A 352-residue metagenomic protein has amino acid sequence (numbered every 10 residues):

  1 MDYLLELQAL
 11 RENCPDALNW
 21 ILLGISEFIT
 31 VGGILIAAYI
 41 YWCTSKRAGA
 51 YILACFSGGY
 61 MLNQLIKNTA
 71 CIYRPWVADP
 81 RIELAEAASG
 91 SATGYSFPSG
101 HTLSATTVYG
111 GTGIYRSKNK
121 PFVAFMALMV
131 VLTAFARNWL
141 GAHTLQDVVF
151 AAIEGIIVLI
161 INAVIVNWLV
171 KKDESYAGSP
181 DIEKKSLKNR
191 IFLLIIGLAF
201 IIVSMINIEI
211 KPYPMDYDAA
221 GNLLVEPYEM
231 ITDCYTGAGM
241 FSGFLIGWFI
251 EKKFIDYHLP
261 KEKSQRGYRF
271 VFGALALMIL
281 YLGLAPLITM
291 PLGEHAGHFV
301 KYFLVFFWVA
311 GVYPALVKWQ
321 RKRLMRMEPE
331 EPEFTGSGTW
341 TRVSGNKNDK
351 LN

Functional and structural regions predicted by a protein language model:
M1-G33, N63-G94, M215-Y235, I255 (+3 more regions): N-terminal transmembrane-helix/juxtamembrane module of multi-pass inner/ER membrane proteins
L10, Y39-I40, I66, T112: Broad structural signal for hydrophobic residues in well-ordered alpha-helices, predominantly aliphatic
I21-S26, L53, S99, V149 (+1 more regions): Hydrophobic alpha-helical transmembrane segments of multi-pass membrane proteins
I25-T44, H101: Hydrophobic alpha-helical transmembrane segments
E27, I52-G59, T102-A105: Transmembrane alpha-helical segments of multi-pass membrane glycosylation machinery that act on lipid-linked glycans
I40-Y60: Interfacial segments of alpha-helical transmembrane regions
Y41-W42, Y60, W76-I231, Y235-F254 (+2 more regions): Membrane-embedded catalytic cores of phosphoryl/pyrophosphoryl-handling enzymes
A54-C71, T112-G113, S117-K118: Active-site-proximal helix-loop elements at catalytic-domain edges
